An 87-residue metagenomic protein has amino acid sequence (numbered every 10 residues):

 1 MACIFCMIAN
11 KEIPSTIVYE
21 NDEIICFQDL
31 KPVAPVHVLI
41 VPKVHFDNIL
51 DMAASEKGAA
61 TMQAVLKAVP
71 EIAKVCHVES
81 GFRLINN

Functional and structural regions predicted by a protein language model:
M1-N87: HIT superfamily nucleotide-processing domains
